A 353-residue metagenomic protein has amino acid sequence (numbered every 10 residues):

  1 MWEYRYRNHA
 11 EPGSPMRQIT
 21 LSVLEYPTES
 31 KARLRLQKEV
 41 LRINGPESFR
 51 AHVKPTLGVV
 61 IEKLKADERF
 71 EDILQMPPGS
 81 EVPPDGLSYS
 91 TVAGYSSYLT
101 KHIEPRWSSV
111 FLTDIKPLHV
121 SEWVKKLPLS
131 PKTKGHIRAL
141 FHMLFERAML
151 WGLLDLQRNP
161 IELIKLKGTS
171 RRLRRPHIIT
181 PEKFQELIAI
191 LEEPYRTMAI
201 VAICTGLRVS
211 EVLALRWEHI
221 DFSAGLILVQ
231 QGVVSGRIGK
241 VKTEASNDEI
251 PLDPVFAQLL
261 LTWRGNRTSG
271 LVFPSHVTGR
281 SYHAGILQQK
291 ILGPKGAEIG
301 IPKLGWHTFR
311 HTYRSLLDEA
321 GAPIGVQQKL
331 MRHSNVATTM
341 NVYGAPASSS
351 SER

Functional and structural regions predicted by a protein language model:
M1-E3, E162-G168, P181-E186, T205 (+1 more regions): Conserved tyrosine-mediated DNA breakage-rejoining catalytic core shared by Y-recombinases
W2-L118, W263-V272, A345-S348: N-terminal DNA-binding module of tyrosine recombinases/phage integrases
A32, L57, S88-T91, Y95 (+8 more regions): Hydrophobic (often cysteine-bearing) scaffold residues that line and stabilize catalytic clefts of nucleotide/cofactor
Y98-H102, S109-K165, R208-S210: N-terminal DNA-binding recognition helix of tyrosine site-specific recombinases/integrases
K132, E193-I200, C204-E211, I286 (+4 more regions): C-terminal catalytic core of tyrosine-transesterase DNA break-rejoin enzymes
M149-P160, D221-G225, L261-S269: Proline-centered turn/helix-capping motifs that create local helix->coil transitions or kinks
I178, V233, G279, M331-R353: Catalytic-site neighborhood detector that most strongly recognizes the C-terminal catalytic loop/helix of tyrosine
I178-E182, A224, Q231-V233, D253-P302: Active-site/catalytic core of tyrosine-dependent DNA strand-transfer enzymes
